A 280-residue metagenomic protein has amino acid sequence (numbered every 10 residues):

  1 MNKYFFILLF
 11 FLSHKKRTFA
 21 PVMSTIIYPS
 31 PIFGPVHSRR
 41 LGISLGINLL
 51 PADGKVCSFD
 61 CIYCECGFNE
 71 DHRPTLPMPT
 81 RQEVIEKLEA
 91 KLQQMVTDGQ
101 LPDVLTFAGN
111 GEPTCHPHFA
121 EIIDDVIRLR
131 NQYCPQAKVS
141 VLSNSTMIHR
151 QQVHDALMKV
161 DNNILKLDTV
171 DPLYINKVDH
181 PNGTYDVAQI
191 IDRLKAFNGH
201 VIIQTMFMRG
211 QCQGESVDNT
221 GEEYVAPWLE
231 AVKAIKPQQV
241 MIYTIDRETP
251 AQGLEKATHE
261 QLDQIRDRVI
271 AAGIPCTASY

Functional and structural regions predicted by a protein language model:
N2-Y4, H14: Intrinsic-disorder-associated, low-complexity terminal segments enriched in Asp/Asn/His/Tyr and depleted of Lys/Arg
L9-F19: Short, positively charged and aromatic/hydrophobic N-terminal segments
F19-R40, E86, R209-Y280: Auxiliary Fe-S-binding modules of radical SAM enzymes
R40-E83: Canonical Radical SAM [4Fe-4S] cluster-binding loop centered on the CxxxCxxC motif and its immediate flanking residues
F68-V104, P117-E121: Conserved alpha-helical substructure of the radical SAM core
L92-M95, R130, V232, V269: Conserved hydrophobic residues forming the short capping helix/wall of the S-adenosyl-L-methionine
T106-E112, N144: Glycine-rich beta-strand-to-loop/alpha-helix junction loops that act as flexible
C115-E255: Conserved AdoMet/S-adenosylmethionine-binding subsite of the radical SAM
